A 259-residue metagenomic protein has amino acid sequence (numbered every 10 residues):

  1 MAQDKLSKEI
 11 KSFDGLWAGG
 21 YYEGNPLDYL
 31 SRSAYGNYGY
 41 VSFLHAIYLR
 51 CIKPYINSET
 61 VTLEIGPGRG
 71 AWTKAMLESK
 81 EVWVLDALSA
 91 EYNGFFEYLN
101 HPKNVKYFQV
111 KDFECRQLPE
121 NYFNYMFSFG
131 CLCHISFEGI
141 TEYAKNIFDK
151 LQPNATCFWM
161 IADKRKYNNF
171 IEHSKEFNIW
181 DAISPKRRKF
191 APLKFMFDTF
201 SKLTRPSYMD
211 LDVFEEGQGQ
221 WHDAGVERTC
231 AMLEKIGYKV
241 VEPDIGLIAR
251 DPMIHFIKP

Functional and structural regions predicted by a protein language model:
M1-E59, I65-Q117, F137-G139, T156-P259: Class I (Rossmann-like) S-adenosyl-L-methionine-dependent methyltransferase catalytic domain, capturing the SAM-binding
R116-M126: A short acidic, Gly/Pro-enriched loop at the edge of an enzyme's catalytic core that lines a small-molecule cofactor
Y125-E138: A short SAM/SAH-binding and catalytic strip from SAM-dependent methyltransferases
T141-P153: A short glycine-rich, Lys/Arg-flanked "PGG" loop and its adjoining helix->strand segment in the class I
